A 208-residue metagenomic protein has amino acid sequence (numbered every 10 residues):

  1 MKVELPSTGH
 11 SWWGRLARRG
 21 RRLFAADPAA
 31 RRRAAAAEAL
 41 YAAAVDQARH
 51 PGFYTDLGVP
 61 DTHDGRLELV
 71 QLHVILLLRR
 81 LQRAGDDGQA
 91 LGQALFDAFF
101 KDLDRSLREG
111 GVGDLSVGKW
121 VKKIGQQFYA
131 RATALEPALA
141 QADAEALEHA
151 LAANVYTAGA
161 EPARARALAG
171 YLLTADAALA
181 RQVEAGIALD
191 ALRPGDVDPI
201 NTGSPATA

Functional and structural regions predicted by a protein language model:
M1-A208: Surface/interface-facing alpha-helical segments and adjacent flexible terminal/loop regions used for partner/assembly
